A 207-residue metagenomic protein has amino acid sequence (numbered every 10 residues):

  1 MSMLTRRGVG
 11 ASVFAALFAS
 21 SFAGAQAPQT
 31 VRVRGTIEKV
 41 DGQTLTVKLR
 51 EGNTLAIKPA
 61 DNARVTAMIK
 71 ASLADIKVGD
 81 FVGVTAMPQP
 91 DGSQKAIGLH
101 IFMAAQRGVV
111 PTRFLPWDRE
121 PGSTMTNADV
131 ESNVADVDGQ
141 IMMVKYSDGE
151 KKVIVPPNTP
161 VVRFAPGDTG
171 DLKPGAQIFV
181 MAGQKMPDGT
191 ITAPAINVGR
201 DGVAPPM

Functional and structural regions predicted by a protein language model:
S2-G8, F14, F18-M207: Short, flexible, surface-exposed loop segments at domain boundaries
